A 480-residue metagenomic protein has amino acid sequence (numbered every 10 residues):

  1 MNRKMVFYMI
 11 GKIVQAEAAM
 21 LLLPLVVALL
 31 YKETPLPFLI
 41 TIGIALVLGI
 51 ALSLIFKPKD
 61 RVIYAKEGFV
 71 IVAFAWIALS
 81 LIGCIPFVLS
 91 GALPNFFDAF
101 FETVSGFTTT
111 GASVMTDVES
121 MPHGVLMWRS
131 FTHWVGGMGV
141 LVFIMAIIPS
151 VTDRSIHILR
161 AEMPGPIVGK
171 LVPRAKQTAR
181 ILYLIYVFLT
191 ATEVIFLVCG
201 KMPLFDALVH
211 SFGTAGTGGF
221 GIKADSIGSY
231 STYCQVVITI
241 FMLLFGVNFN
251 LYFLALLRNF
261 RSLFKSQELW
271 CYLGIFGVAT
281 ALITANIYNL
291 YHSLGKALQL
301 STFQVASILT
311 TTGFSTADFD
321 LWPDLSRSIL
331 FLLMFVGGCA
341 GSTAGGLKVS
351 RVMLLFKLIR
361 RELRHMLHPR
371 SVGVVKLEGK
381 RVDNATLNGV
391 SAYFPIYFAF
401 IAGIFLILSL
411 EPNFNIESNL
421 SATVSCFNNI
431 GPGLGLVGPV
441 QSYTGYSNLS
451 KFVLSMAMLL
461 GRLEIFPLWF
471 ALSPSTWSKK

Functional and structural regions predicted by a protein language model:
M1-K480: Membrane-proximal intracellular helices of multi-pass ion channels
